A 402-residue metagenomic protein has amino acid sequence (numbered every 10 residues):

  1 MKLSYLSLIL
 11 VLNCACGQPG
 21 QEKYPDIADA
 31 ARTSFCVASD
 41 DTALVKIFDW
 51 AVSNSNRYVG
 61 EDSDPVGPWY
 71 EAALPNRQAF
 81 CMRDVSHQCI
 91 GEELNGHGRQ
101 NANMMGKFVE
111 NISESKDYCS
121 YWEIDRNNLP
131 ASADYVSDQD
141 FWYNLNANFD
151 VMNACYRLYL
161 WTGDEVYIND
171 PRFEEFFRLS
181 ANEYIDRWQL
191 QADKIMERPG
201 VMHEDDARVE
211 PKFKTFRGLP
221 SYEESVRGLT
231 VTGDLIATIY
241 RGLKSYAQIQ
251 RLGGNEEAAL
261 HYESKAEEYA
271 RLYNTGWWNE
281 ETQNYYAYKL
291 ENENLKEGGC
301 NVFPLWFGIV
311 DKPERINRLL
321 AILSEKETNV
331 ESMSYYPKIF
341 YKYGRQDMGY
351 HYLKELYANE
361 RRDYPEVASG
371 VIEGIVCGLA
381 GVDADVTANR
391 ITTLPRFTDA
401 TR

Functional and structural regions predicted by a protein language model:
M1-L8: Sec-dependent signal peptide recognition, specifically the positively charged N-region followed immediately by
C14-A15: C-terminal motif of bacterial Sec signal peptides marking the signal peptidase cleavage site
P19-F80, N103, S115, L272 (+2 more regions): Low-complexity, Ser/Thr/Pro/Gly-enriched N-terminal "stalk/linker" regions
K46, Q78-S113, E175, L229-Q248 (+4 more regions): Active-site core of glycosidic bond-cleaving carbohydrate-active enzymes
V66-G67, E71-Q78, S120-D150, E165 (+2 more regions): The feature captures the catalytic groove of carbohydrate-active enzymes
G96-N169, E174-M202, V330-Y336, G344-V371: Helix-terminus loop motifs that line ligand-binding clefts
